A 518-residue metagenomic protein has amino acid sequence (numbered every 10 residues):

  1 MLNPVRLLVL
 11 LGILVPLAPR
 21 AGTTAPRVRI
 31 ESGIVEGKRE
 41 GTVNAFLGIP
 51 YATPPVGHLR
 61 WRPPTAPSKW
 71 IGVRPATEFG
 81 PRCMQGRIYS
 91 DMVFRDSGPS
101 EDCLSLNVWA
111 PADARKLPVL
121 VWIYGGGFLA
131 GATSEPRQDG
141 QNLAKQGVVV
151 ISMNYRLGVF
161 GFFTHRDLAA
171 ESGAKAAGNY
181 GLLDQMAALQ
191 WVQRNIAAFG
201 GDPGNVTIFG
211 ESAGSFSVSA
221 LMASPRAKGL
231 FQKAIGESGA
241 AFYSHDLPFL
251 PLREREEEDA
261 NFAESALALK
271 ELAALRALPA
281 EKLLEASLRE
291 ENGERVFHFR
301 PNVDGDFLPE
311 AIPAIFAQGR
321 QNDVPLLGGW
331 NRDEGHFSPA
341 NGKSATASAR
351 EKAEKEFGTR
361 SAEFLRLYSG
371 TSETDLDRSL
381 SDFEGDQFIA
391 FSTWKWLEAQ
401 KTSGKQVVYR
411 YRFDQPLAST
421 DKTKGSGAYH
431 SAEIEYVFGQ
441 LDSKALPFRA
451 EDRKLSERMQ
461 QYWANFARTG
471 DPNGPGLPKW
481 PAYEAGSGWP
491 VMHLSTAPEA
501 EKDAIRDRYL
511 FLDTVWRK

Functional and structural regions predicted by a protein language model:
L2, P19-N179, P203, R295 (+4 more regions): Non-catalytic accessory segments of hydrolases
R6-P16: Bacterial N-terminal signal peptides
G41, Q138, N142, D184-A187 (+16 more regions): Extracytoplasmic/secreted proteins, especially bacterial periplasmic and envelope-associated proteins
I88-L269, D306-P309, P313-N341, K405: Serine-hydrolase-like catalytic core of hydrolytic proteins
A112-L117, I196-N205, L267-E271, A399-Y409 (+2 more regions): Surface-exposed helix-capping loop/turn segments at secondary-structure junctions
R156-V159, F209-A213, Y411-L417, P478-E484: Short, solvent-exposed turn/loop segments enriched in Gly/Ser/Thr/Pro and often Arg
K233, A241-D246, A274-A450, Y462 (+1 more regions): Substrate-gating cap/lid region and adjacent catalytic-acid/histidine neighborhood within extracellular/lumenal
A482, G486-D507: C-terminal domain-tail junction helix/linker
